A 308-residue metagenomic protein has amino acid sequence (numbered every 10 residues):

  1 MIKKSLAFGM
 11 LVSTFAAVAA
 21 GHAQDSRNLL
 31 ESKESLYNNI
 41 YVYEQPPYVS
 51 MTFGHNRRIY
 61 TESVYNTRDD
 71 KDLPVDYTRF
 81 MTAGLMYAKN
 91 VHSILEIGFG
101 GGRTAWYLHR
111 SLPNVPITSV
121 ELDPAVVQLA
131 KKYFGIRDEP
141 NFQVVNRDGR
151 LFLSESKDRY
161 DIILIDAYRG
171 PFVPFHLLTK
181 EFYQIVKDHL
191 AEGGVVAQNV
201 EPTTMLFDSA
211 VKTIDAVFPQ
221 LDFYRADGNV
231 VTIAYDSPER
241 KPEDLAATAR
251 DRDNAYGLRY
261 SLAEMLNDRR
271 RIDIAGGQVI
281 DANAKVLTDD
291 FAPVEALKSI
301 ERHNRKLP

Functional and structural regions predicted by a protein language model:
M1-F8: Bacterial N-terminal signal peptides that target proteins for export
G9-A16: Bacterial N-terminal signal peptides
A23-I59, D222-P308: Soluble small-group transferase modules, centered on the S-adenosyl donor enzyme superfamily
R27, E44, D72-V195, E201-P202 (+1 more regions): The AdoMet/dcAdoMet-binding core of the Class I SAM-like
E34, G100, M205-L206: Short, glycine/acidic-rich beta->alpha junctions
H55-K71, F172: Acidic/histidine-rich helix-loop elements that form or flank divalent-metal/phosphate-binding sites at the catalytic
Y183-L245: C-terminal substrate-binding/active-site "lid" region of AdoMet-derived donor-dependent transferases
